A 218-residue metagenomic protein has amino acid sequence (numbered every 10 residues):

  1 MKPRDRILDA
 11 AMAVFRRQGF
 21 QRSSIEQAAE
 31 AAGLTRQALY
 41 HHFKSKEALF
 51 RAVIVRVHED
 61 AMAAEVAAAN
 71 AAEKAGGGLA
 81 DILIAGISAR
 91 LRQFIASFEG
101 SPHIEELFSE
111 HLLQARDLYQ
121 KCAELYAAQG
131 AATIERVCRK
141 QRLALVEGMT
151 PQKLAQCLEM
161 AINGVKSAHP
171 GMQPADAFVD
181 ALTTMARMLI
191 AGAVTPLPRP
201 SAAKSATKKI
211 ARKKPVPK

Functional and structural regions predicted by a protein language model:
R6, A10, V14-A48, A52 (+1 more regions): Helix-turn-helix
R17-Q21, S97, K140: Short coil/turn segments at alpha/beta junctions that flank glycine-rich nucleotide-binding fingerprints
K46, V53, V57, A61 (+5 more regions): Hydrophobic/aromatic residues within well-ordered alpha-helical segments
A52, R56, V66-A96, P151-L158: Hydrophobic alpha-helical connector segments
M62, D81, L113-Q141, Q152-Q156 (+1 more regions): Amphipathic alpha-helical packing segments from all-alpha helical-bundle domains
D81-A85, Q93-D117, A131, S167: Amphipathic alpha-helical segments used for helix-helix packing
A89-S97, A127, A131-A132, R136 (+3 more regions): Amphipathic C-terminal alpha-helical segment
R199-K218: Polybasic, lysine-enriched low-complexity intrinsically disordered terminal tails
